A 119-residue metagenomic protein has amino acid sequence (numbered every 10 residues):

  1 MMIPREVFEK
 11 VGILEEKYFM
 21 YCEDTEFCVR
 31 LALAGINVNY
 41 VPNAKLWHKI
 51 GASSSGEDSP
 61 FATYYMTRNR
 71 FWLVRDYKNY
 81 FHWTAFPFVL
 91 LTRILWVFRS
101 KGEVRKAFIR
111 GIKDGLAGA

Functional and structural regions predicted by a protein language model:
M1-I13, K17-K45: A short, conserved alpha-helix in the catalytic core of glycosyltransferases
C22, E57-F61: Residues at secondary-structure transition points
E26, Y65-R68, W72: A broad detector of short, well-ordered amphipathic alpha-helices that serve as recognition/interaction surfaces
I36-N39, N43, N69, L116-A119: Peripheral/terminal regions associated with large enzymatic or DNA-binding modules
I50-S55: Short acidic, glycine/proline-rich loop/turn micro-motifs
P60-R68, N79-A119: Non-catalytic, C-terminal membrane-associated alpha-helical segments of glycosyltransferases
